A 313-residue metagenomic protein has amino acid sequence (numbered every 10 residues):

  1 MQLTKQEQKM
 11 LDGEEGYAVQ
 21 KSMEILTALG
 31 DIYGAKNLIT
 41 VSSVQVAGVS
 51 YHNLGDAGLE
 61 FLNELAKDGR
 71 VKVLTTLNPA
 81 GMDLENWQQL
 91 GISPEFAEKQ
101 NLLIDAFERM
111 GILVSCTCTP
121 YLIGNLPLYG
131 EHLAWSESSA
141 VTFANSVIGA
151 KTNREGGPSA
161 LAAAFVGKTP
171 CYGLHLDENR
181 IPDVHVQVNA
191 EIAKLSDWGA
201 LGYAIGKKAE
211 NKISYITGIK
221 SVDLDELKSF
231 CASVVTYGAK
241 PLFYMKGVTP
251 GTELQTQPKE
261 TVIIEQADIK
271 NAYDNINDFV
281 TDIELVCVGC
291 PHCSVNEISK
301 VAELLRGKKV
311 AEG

Functional and structural regions predicted by a protein language model:
M1-G313: Non-transmembrane, aqueous-exposed alpha-helical and coiled segments at domain scale
